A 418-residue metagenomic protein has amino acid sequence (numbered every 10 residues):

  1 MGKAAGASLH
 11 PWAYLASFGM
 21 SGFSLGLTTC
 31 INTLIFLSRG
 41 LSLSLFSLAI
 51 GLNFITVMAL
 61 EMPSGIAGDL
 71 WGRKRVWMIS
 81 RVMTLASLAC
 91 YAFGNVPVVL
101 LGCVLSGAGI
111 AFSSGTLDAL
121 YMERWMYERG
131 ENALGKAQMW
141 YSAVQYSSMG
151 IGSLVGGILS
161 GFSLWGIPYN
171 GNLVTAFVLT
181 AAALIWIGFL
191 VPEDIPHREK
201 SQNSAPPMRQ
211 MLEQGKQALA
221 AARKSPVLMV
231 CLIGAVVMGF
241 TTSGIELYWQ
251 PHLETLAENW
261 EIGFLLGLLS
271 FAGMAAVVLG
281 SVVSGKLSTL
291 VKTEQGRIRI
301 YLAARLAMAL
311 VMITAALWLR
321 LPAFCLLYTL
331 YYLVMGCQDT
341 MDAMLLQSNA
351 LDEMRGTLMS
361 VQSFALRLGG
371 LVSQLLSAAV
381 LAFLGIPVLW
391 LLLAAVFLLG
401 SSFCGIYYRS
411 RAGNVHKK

Functional and structural regions predicted by a protein language model:
M1-L9, P192-C231: Juxtamembrane intracellular "pre-TM" segments in multi-pass secondary transporters
L9-P11, A92-C103, T314-Y328: Helix-loop junctions at membrane interfaces in 12-TM secondary transporters
A13-I31, A49-I66, G72, S80-R81 (+6 more regions): Substrate-agnostic recognition of the 12-TM MFS/MFS-like secondary transporter fold
C30-L45, L247-F264: Short amphipathic helix-loop junctions that connect adjacent transmembrane helices in Major Facilitator Superfamily/SLC
R75-C90, F177, R297-I313, A394: Structural signature of the two symmetry-related core transmembrane helices
G161-V178, W260-G267, G296, A379-F397: A membrane-interface helix-boundary motif in multi-pass transporters
Y169, A176, A181-S204, I406-K417: Helix-loop junctions on the cytosolic side of multi-pass membrane transporters, especially the intracellular loop
Q295-Q338: C-terminal transmembrane helical hairpin of 12-TM major facilitator-type secondary transporters
